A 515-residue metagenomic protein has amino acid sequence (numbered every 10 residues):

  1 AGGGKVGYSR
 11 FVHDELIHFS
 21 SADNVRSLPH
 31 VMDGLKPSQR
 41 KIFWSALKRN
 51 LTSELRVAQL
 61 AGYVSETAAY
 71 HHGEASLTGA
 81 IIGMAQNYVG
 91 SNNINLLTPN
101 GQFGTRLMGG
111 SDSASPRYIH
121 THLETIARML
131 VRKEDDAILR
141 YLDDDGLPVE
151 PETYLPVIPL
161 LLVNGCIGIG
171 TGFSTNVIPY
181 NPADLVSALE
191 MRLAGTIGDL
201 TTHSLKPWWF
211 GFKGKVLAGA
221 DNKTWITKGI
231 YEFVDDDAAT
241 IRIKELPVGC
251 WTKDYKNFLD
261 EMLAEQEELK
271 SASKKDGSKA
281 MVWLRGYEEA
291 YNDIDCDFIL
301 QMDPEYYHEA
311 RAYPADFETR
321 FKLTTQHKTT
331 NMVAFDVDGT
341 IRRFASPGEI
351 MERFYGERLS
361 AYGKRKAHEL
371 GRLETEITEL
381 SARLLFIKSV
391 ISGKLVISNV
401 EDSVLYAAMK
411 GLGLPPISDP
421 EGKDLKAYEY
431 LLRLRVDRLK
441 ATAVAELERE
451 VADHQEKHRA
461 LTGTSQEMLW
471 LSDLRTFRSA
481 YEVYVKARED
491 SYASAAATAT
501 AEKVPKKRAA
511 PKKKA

Functional and structural regions predicted by a protein language model:
A1-N222, N292-D293, D297-I299: Catalytic phosphate-handling regions of large nucleic-acid enzymes and associated NTPases
G195-A515: Charged, surface-exposed alpha-helical interface/stalk elements
